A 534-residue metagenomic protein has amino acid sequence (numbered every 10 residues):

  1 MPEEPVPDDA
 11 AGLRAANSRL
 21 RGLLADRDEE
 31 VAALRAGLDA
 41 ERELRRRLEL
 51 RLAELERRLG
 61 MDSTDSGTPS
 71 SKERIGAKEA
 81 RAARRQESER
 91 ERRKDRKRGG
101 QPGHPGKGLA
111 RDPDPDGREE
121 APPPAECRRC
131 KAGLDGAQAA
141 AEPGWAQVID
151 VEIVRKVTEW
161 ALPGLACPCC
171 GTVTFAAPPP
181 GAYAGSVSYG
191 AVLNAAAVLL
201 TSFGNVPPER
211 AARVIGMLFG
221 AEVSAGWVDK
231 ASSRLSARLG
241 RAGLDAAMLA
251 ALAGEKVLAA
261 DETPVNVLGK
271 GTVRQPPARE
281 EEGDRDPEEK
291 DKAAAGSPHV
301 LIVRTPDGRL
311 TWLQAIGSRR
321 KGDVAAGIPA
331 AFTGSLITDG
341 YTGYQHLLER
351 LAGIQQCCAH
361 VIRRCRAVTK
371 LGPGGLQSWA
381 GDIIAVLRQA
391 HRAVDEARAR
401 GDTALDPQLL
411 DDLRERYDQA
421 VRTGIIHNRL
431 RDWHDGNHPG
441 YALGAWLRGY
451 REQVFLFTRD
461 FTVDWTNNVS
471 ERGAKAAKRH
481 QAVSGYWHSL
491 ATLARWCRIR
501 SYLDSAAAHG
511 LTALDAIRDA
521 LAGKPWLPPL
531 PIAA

Functional and structural regions predicted by a protein language model:
M1-A184, A259-A260, N266, E281-K292: Short, flexible loop/hinge motifs at secondary-structure junctions
P2-E4, A25, R47, A53-E54 (+2 more regions): Catalytic center-proximal scaffold of phosphoryl-transfer enzymes
